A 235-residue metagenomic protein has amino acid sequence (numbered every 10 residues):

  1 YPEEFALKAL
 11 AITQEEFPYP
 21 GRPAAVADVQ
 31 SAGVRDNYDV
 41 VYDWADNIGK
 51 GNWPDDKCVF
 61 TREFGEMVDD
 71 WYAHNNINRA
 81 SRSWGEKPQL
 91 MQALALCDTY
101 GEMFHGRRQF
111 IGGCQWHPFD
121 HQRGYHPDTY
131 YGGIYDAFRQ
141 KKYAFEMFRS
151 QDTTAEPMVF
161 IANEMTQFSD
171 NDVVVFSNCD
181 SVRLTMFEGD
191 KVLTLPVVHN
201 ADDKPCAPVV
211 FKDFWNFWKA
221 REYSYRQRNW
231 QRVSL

Functional and structural regions predicted by a protein language model:
Y1-E146, E156-E164, F168-D170, D190 (+1 more regions): Substrate-binding/catalytic cleft of secreted carbohydrate-active enzymes, primarily glycoside hydrolases
R79, T129, D202, F211-K212: Short, charged/polar low-complexity linear motifs in solvent-exposed/disordered segments
S81, G113, K212-W215, Q227: Intrinsically disordered regions, especially transient/low-confidence alpha-helical propensity segments and coil-helix
R149-R183, P208: Surface beta-strand/loop "capping" patches
N171-V197, Y223-Y225, L235: Beta-strand-rich binding/interaction modules
V192-C206, K212-W215: Solvent-exposed serine/threonine-rich low-complexity stretches and specific carbohydrate-binding patches
C206-V209, E222-W230: Compositionally biased, low-complexity regions
